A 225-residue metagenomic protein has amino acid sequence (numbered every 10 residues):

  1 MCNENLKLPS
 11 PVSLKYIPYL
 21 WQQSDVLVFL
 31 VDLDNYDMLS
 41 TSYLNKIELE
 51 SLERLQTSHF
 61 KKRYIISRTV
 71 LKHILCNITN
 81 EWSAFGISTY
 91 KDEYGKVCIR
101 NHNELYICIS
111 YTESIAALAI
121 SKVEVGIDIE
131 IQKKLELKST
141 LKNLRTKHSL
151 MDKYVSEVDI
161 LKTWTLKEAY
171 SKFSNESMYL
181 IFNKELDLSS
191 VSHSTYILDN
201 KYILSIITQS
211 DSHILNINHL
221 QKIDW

Functional and structural regions predicted by a protein language model:
M1-W225: Core catalytic alpha/beta fold that binds nucleotide/phospho-ligands
